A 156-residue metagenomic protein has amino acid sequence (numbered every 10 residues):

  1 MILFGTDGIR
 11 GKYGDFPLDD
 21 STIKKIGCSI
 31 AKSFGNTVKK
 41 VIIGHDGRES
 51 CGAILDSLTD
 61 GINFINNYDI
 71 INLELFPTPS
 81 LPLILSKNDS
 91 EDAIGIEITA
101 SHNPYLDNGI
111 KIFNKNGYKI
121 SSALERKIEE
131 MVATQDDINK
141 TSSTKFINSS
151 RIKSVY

Functional and structural regions predicted by a protein language model:
M1-D60, F64-N66, S143-Y156: An N-terminal, well-structured beta->alpha segment
T6-G8, H45-D46, I98-S101, K115-N116 (+1 more regions): Fold-independent oxyanion-binding glycine-rich loops and adjacent beta-strand/coil segments at enzyme active sites
Y13, I71, K115: Short, flexible active-site loop motifs that bind/organize anionic cofactors or intermediates
F16, I30, N88, V132-Q135: Alpha-helix boundary/capping residues
K25, S29-K32, S80-I84, K127-M131: Alpha-helical scaffold segments in soluble metabolic enzymes
C28-I30, N66-D69, I98-T99, I120-L124 (+1 more regions): Glycine-rich loops and low-complexity Gly/Arg-rich segments that provide flexible linkers or classic glycine-based
K32, K40-D107: N-terminal small/polar loop signature for handling phosphorylated ligands or for N-terminal nucleophile
N108-Y156: Gly/Ser/Thr-enriched, mixed-charge loops and adjacent short helices that form phosphate/oxyanion-binding elements
